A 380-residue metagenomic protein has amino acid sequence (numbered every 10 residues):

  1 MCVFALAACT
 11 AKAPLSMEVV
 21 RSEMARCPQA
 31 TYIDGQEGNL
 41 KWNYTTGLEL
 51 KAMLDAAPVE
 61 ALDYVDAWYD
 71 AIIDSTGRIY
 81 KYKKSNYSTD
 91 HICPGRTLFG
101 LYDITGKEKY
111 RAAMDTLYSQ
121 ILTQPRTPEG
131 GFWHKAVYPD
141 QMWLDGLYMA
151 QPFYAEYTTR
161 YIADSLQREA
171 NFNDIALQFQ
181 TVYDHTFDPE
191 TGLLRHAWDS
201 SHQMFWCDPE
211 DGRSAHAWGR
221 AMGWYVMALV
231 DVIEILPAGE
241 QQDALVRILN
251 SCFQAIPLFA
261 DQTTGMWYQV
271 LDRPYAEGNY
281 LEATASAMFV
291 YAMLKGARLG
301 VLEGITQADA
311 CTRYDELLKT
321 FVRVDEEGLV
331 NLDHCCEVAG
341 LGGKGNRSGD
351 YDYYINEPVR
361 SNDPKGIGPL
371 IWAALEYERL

Functional and structural regions predicted by a protein language model:
M1-L15: Bacterial Sec-dependent N-terminal signal peptides
S16-G47, L54-D55, V59-T89, G95 (+6 more regions): CBM-like carbohydrate-recognition segments
D63, S75-C207, R323-V324, K344-R347: Extended ligand-binding groove/face enriched in aromatic
M142-M149, Q167-D174, P209-W224, A244-I248 (+2 more regions): Short, contiguous, pocket-lining structural segments that sit at or immediately flank catalytic/ligand-binding sites
Y157-N173, V232-D243, G296-G304: Inter-helical turn/loop segments and adjacent helix faces that build the functional surface of alpha-helical bundle
L193-G219, V226, V230-R247: Surface-exposed beta-loop-beta
W224-P274, G278: Oxyanion-binding "anion nests"
